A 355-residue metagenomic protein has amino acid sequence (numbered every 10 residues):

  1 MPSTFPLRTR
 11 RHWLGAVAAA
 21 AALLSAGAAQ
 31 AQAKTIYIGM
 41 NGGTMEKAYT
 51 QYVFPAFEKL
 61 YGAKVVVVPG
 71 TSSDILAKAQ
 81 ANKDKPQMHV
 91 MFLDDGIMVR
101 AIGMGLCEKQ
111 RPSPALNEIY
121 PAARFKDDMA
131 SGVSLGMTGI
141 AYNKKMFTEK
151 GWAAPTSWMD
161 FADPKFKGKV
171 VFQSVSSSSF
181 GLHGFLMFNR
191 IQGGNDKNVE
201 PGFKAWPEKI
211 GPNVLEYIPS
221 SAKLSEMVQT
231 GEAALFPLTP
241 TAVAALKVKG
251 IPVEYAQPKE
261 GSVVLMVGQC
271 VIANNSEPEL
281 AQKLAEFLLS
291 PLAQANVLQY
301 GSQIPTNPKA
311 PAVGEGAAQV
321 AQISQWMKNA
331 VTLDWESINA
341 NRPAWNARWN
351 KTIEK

Functional and structural regions predicted by a protein language model:
Q32-R100: Early extracytoplasmic/lumenal segment of secretory-pathway proteins
G43-T50, Q87-M88, F92-Q229: Extracytoplasmic ligand-binding site segments that recognize negatively charged/polar headgroups
G96-R100, Q229, L235-P252: A ligand-binding cleft/hinge motif common to bilobed small-molecule-binding domains
E108-N117, M129-S131, M159, L235 (+2 more regions): Short beta-strand->loop
G136, K204-I210, Y217-I218, K249-A273 (+1 more regions): Periplasmic-binding protein-like
A141-M146, N189-I191, M266-P278, N296-Q299: A bilobed periplasmic-binding-protein/Venus flytrap-type ligand-binding module shared by bacterial periplasmic
I272-A330: Mature extracytoplasmic/periplasmic domains
E315-K355: Extracellular/periplasmic bilobal clamshell ligand-binding domains
